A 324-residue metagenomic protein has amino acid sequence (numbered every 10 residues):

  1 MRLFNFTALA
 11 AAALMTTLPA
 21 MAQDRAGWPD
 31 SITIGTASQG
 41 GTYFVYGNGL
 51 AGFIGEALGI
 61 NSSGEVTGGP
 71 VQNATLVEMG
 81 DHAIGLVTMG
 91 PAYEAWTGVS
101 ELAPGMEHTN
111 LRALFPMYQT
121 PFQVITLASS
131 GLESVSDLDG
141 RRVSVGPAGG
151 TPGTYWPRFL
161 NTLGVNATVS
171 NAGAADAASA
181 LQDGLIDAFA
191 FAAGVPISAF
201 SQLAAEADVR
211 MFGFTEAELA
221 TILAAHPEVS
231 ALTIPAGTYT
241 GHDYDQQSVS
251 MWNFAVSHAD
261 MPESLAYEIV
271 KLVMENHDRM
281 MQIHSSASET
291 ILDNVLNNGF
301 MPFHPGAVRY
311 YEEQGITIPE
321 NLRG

Functional and structural regions predicted by a protein language model:
M1-L9: Bacterial N-terminal signal peptides that target proteins for export
L18-A22: Sec/Tat signal peptide C-region and signal peptidase I cleavage site
Q23-E94: N-terminal (or domain-start) structured segment
P29-D30, D176, Q182-D183, A193-M211 (+3 more regions): An extracytoplasmic/periplasmic, membrane-proximal ligand-sensing/linker region
S31-E56, N61-S62, P116, T120-D183 (+4 more regions): Bilobed "Venus flytrap"/periplasmic-binding protein-like clamshell domains and structurally analogous long
H82-Y118, G194-I197: Acidic, polar ligand-binding/catalytic clefts
M89-P91, S100-E101, N166-M261: Pocket-lining segment of extracytoplasmic ligand-binding domains
R142-W156, E228-G299: Ligand-binding clefts/hinges and TM-proximal coupling segments of bilobed small-molecule sensing domains
